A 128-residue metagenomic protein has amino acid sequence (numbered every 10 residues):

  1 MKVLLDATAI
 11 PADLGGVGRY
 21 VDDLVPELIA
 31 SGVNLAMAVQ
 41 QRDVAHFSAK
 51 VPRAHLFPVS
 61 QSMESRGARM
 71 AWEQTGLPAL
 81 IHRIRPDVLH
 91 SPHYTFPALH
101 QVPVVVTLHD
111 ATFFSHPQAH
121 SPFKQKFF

Functional and structural regions predicted by a protein language model:
M1-F128: Carbohydrate transferase catalytic cores enriched for Leloir-type hexosyltransferases
